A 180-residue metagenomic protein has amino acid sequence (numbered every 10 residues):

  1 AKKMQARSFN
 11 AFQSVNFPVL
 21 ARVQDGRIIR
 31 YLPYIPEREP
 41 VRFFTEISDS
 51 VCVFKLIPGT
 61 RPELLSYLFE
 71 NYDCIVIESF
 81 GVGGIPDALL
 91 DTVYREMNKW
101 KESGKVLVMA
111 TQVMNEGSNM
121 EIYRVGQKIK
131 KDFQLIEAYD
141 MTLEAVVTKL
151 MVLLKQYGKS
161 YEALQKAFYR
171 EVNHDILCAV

Functional and structural regions predicted by a protein language model:
A1-V82, D87-L89, E171-V180: Accessory alpha-helical/coil subdomains and C-terminal extensions that flank or cap enzyme catalytic cores
V82-V180: C-terminal non-catalytic interaction/assembly regions of soluble proteins
